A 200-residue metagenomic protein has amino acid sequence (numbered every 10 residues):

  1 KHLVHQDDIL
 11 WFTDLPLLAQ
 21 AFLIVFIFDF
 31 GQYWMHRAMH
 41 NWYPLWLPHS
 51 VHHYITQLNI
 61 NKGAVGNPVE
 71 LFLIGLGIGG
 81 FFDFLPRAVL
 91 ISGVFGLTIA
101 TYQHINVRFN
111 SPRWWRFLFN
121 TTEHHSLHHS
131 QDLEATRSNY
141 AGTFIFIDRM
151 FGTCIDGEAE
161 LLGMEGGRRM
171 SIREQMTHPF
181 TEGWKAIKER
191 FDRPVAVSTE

Functional and structural regions predicted by a protein language model:
K1, K62, K185-K188: Context-gated lysine
H2-F12: Membrane-interface helix termini and inter-helical loops of multi-pass transporters
L15-E165: Membrane-embedded catalytic scaffold of the fatty acid hydroxylase/desaturase
L162-E200: A membrane-cytosol interface segment of integral membrane proteins
